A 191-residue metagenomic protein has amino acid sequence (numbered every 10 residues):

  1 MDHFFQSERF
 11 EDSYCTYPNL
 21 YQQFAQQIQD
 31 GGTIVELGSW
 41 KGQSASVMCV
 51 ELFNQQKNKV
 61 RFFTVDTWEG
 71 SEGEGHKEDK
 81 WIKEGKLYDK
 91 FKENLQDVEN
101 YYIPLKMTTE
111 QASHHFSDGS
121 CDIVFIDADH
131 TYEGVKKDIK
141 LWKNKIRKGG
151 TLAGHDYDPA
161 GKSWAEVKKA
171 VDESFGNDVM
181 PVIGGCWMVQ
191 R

Functional and structural regions predicted by a protein language model:
D2-R191: S-adenosylmethionine/decaboxylated-SAM
